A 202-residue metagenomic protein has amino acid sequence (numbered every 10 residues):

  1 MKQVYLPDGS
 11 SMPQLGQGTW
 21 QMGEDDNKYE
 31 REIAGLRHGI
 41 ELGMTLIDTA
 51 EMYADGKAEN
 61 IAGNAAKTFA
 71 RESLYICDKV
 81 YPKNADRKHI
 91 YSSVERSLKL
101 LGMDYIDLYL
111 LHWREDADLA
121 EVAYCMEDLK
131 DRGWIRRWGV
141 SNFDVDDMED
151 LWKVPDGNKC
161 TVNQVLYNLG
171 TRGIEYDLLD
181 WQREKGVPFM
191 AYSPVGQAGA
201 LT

Functional and structural regions predicted by a protein language model:
M1-L74: N-terminal binding-site loop/beta-alpha segment at the start of enzyme catalytic domains that lines or forms
L6-P7, E41, G63-S73, E95-D104 (+3 more regions): Acidic (Asp/Glu)-rich catalytic clusters
Q17, I47, A62, I76 (+6 more regions): Conserved, mostly hydrophobic/aromatic
G18-E30, D78-K88, H112, A117: Active-site mouth loops of central-metabolism enzymes
D26-G39, D86-L101, L119-V122, D146-D150 (+1 more regions): Short, acidic/polar
E72-N84, L108-H112, N142, Q164-Y167: A short, structured active-site edge motif that brings together acidic residues
L98-A117: Active-site groove signature of glycoside hydrolases
R114-T202: Beta/alpha (TIM)-barrel catalytic core signal, keyed to glycine-rich beta->alpha loops juxtaposed to Asp/Glu that bind
